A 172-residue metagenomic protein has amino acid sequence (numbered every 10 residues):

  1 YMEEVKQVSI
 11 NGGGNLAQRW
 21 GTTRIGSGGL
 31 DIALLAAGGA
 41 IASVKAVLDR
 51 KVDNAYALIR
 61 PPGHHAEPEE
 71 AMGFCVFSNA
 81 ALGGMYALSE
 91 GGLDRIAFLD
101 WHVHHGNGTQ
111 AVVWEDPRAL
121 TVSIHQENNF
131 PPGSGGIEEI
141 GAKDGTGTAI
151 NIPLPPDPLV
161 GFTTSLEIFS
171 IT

Functional and structural regions predicted by a protein language model:
Y1-T172: HDAC/HDAC-like amidohydrolase catalytic core signature
